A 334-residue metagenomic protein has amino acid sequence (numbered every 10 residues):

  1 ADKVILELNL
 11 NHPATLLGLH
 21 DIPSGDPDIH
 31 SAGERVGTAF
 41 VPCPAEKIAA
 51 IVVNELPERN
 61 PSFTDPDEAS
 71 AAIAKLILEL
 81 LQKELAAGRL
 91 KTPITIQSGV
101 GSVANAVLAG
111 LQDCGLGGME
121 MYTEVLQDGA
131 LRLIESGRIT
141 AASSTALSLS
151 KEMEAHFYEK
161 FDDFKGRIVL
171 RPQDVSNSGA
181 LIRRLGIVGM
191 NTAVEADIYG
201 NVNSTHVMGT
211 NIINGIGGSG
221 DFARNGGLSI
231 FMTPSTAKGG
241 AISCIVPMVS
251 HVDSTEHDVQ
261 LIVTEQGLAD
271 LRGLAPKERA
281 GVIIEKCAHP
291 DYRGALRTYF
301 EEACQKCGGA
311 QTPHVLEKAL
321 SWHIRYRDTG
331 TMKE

Functional and structural regions predicted by a protein language model:
A1-T95, N105-E124, D128-E334: Conserved phosphate- and dinucleotide-binding cores of soluble alpha/beta proteins, encompassing both enzyme active
S98: Conserved N-terminal Rossmann-fold NAD(P)-binding element of oxidoreductases
G101: Beta-strand-loop-alpha "switch" segments that mediate conformational coupling across diverse proteins
